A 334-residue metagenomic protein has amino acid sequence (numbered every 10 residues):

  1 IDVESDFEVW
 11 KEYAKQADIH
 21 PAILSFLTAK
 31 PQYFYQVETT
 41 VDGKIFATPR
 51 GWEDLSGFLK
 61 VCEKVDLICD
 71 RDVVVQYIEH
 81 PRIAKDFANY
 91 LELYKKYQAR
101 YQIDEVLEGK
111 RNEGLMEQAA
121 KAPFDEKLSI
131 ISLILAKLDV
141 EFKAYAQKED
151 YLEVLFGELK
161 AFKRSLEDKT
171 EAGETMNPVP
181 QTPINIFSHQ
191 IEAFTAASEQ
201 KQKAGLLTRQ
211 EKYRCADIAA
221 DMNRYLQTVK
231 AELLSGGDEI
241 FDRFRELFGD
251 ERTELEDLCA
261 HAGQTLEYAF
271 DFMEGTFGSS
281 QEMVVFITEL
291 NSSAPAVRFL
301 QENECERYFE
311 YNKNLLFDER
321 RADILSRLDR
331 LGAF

Functional and structural regions predicted by a protein language model:
I1-Y13: Conserved AAA+ ATPase "SRH/arginine-finger" region at the nucleotide-binding site
F7, Q16-E174, N185: Alpha-helical lid/collar subdomain of P-loop NTPases
E113-F334: Terminal-proximal interaction/regulatory segments of ATP-powered molecular machines
